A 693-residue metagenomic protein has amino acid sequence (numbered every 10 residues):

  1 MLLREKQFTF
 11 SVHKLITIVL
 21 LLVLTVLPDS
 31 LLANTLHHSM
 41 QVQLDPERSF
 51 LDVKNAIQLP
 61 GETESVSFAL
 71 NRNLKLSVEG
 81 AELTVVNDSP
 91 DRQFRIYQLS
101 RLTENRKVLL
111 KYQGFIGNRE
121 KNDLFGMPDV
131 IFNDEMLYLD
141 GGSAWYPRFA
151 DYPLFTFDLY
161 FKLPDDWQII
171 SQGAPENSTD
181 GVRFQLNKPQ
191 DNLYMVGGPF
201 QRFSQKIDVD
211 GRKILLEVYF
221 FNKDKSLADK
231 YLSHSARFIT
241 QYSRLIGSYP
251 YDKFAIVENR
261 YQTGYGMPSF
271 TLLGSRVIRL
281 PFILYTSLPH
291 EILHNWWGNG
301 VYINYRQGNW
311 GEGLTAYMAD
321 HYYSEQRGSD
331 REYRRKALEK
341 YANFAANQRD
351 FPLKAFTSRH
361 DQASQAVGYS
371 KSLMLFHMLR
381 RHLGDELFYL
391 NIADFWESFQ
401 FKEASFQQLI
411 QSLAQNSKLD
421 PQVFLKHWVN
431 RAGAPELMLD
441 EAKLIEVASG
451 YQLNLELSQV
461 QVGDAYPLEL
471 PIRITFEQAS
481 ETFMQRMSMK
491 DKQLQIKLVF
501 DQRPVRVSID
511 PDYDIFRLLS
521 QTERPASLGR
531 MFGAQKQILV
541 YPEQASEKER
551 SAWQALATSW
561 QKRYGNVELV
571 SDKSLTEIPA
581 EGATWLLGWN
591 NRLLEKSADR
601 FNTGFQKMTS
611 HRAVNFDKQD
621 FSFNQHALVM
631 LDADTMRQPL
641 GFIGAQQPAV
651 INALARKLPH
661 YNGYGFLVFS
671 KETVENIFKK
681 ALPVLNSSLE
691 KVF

Functional and structural regions predicted by a protein language model:
N71-P128, D491-R503: A surface-exposed beta-strand-loop module
L76-G80, P421-Q422, P435-K490, L494-D510: Beta-strand-rich binding/interaction modules
Y112-F157, I515-K536: Glycine/proline-rich low-complexity spacer/linker segments in large multi-domain proteins
R148-P289, Y317-D320: Hydrophobic helix-coil surface modules that form long, contiguous segments used for peptide/substrate interaction
P153, L272-R334, I392: Zinc-dependent metallopeptidase catalytic helix centered on the HExxH motif and its immediate flanking segment
F282, R306, E312-M374, M378 (+2 more regions): Acidic/His/Gly-enriched intrinsically disordered linker/tail segments that often contain short helix/coil "MoRF-like"
Q365-L453: Amphipathic alpha-helical substructures
P525-F693: Solvent-exposed alpha-helical segments and adjacent loops that form catalytic or protein-interaction surfaces
